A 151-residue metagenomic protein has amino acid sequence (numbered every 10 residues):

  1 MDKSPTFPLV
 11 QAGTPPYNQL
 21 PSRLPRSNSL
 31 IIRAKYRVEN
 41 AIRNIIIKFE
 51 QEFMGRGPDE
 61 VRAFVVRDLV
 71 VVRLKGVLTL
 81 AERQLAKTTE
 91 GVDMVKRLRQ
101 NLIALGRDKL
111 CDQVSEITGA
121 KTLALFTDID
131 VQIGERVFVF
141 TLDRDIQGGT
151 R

Functional and structural regions predicted by a protein language model:
D2, V10-A12: Acidic, Ala/Val/Gly-enriched low-complexity intrinsically disordered segments
D2-K3, N18: Intrinsically disordered, low-complexity polyampholyte segments enriched for Lys and acidic residues
F7, L20-R151: Interaction-mediating elements
